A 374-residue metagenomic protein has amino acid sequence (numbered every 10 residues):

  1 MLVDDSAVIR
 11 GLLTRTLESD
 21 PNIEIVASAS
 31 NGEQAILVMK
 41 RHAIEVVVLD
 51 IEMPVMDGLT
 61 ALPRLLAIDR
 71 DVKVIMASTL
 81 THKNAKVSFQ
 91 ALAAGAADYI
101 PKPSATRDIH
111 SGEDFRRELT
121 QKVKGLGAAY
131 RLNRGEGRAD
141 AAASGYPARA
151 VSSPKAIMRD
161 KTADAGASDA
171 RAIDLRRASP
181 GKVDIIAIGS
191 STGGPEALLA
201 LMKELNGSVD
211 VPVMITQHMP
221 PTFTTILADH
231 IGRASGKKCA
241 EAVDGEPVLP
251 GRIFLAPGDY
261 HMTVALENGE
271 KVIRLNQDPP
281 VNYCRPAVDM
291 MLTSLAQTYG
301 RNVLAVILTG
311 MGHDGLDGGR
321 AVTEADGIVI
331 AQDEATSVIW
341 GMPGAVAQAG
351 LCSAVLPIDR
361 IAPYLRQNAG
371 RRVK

Functional and structural regions predicted by a protein language model:
M1, A7-N22, E33-Q34, K40-R41 (+2 more regions): Conserved acid/base catalytic micro-environments in cytosolic active-site loops
S30: Glycine-rich phosphate/oxyanion-binding loops and their immediately adjacent helices within cytosolic catalytic domains
